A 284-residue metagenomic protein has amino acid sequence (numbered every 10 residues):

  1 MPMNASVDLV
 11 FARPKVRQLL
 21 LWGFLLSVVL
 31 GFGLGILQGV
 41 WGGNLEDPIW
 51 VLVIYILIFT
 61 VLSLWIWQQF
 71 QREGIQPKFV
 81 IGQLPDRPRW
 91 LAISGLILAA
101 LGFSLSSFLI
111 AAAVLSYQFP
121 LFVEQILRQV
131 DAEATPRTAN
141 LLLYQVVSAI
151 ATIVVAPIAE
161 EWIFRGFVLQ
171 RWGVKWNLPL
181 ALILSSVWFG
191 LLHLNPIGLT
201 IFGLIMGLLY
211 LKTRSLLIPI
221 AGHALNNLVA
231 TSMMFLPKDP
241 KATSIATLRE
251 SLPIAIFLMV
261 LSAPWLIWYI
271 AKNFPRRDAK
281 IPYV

Functional and structural regions predicted by a protein language model:
M1-R13: Short, Lys/Arg-rich, polar N-terminal cytosolic tail immediately upstream of the first transmembrane signal-anchor
R17-G31, S94-F103: Alpha-helical transmembrane segments
W22-K78: Alpha-helical transmembrane segments in multi-pass membrane proteins
L25, L184-W188, A221, L225: Hydrophobic residues within alpha-helical transmembrane segments of multi-pass solute transporters/permease subunits
G42, K78-A156, Q170, V174 (+2 more regions): Juxtamembrane helix-loop-helix connectors linking adjacent transmembrane helices in multi-pass membrane enzymes
V53-V61, I150, I197-I205, L225 (+2 more regions): Membrane-embedded alpha-helical segments of multi-pass membrane proteins, especially the transmembrane helices
A159-L184, L208-S215: Membrane-interface helix/loop boundary segments of multi-pass membrane proteins
A224-V284: C-terminal membrane module of polytopic membrane proteins
